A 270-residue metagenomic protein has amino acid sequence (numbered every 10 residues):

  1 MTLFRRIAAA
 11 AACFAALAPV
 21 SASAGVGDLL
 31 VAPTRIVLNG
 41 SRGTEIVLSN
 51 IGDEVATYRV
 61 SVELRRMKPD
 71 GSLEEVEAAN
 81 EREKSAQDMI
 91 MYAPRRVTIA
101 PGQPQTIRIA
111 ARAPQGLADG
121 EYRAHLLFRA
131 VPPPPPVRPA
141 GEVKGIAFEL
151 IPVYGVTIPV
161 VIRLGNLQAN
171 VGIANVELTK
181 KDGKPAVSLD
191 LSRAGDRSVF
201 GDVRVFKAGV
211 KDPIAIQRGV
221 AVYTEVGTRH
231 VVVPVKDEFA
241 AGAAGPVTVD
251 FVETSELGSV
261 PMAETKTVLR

Functional and structural regions predicted by a protein language model:
M1-F14, A18: Bacterial N-terminal signal peptides that target proteins for export
G25-E54, R96, N170-D182, S192: Beta-sheet-dominated interaction scaffolds and their linkers
N39-E45, Q105-T106, A118-H125, G183-V187: Short, solvent-exposed loop/turn segments enriched in Ser/Thr/Gly
D53-K84, R129, S192, D196-K211: Short acidic, flexible loop segments centered on an aromatic residue
V55, P104, D119-E121, F200 (+2 more regions): Extracellular Ig-like/FN3 beta-sandwich strand-entry sites
A78-Q115, K211-A240: Intrinsically disordered, low-complexity Pro/Gly/Ser/Thr-rich segments with frequent PxxP/GP/PP motifs and embedded
R112-V161, A241-R270: Terminal connector regions
Q168-G209: A mid-sequence, solvent-exposed acidic-amphipathic segment
